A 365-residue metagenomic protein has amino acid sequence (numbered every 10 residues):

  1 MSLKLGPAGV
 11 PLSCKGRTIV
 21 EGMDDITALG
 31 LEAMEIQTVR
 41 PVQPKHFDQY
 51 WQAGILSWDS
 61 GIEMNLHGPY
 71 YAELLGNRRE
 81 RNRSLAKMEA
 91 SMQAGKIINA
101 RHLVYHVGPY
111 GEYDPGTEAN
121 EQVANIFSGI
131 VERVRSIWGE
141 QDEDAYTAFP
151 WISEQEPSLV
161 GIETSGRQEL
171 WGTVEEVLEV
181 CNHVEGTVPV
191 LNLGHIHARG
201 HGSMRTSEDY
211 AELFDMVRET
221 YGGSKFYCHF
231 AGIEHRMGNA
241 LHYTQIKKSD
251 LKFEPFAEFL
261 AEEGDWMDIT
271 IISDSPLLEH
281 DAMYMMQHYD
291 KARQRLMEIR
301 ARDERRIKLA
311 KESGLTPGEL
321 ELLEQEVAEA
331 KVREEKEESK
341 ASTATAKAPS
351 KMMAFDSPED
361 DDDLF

Functional and structural regions predicted by a protein language model:
M1-Q93, V188, R295-L364: N-terminal pre-domain/capping segments
L3-G9, M34-I36, M64-G68, L103-Y105 (+4 more regions): Hydrophobic faces of well-ordered beta-strands that scaffold small-molecule active sites in alpha/beta enzyme cores
A8-L12, Q37-P41, P69-Y71, G108-Y110 (+4 more regions): Active-site beta-loop-alpha junctions enriched in small/polar residues
G16-V20, H46-F47, T117, W171-E175 (+1 more regions): Conserved strand-to-helix beginnings and helix N-cap segments that scaffold or border functional pockets
M23-L29, K45-N65, S91-I98, V131-I137 (+4 more regions): Acidic (Asp/Glu)-rich catalytic clusters
D59, L74-V190: Active-site acidic/histidine proton-transfer and metal-coordination neighborhood in alpha/beta enzyme cores
D114-T117, W171, H197-D268: Gly/Pro-rich active-site loop or hairpin
E279-E298: C-terminal helical cap(s) of enzyme catalytic domains, especially alpha/beta-barrels
